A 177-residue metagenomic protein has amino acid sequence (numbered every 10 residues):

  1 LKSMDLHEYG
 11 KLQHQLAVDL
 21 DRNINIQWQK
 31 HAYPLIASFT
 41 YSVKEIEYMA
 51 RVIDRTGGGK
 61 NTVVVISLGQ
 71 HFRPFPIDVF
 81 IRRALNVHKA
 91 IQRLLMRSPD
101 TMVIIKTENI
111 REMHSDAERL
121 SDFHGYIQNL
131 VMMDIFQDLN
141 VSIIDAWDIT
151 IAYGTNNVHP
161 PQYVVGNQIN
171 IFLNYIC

Functional and structural regions predicted by a protein language model:
L1-C177: Extracellular glycan-modifying ectodomains
